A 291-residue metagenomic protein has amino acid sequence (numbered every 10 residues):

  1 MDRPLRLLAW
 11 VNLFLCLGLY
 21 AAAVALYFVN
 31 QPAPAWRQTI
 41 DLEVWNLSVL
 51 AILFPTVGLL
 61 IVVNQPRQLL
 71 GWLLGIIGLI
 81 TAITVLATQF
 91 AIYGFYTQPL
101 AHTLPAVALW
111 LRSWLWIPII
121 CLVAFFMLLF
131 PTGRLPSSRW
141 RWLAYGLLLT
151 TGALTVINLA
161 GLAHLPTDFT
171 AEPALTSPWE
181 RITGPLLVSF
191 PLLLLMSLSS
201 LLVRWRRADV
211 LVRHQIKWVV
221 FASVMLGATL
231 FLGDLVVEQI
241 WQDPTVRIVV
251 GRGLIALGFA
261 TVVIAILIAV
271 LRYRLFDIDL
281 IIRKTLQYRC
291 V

Functional and structural regions predicted by a protein language model:
M1-V291: Alpha-helical transmembrane segments of multi-pass integral membrane proteins
